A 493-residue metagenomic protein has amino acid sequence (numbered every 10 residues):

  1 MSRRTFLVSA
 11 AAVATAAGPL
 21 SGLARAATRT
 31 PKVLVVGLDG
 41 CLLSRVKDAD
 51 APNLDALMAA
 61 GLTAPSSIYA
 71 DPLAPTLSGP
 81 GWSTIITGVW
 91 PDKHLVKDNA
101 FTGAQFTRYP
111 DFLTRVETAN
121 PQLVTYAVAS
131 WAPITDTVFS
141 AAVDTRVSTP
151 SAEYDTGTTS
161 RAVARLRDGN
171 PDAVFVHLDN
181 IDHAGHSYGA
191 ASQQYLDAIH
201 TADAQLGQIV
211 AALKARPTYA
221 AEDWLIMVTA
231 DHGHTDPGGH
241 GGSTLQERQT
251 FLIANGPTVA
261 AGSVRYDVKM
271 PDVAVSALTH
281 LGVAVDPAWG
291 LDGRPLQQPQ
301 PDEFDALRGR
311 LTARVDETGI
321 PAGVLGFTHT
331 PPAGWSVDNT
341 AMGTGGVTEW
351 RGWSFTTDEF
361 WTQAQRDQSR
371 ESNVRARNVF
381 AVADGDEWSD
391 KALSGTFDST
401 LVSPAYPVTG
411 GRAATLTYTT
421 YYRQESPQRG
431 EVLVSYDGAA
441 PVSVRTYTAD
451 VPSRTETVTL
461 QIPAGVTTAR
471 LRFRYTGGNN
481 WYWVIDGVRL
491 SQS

Functional and structural regions predicted by a protein language model:
T5-R25: N-terminal export signals
L34-V35, N53-L54, T201-G242, L252 (+1 more regions): Metal-dependent active-site segment of extracytoplasmic phospho-/sulfohydrolases and closely related
S44-P80: Short, structured active-site-proximal loop/turn typified by the sulfatase FGly-forming signature C/S-X-P-X-R
P80-G88, D92, G242-A284: Substrate-binding rim/cap in mid-to-C-terminal beta-strand-loop elements of soluble/periplasmic
T135-V147, V163-Q208: Active-site His/acidic residue clusters
D302-S389: Extracellular glycan-recognition surfaces and repeat-rich motifs
K391-T409, T455-T457: Short beta-strands within extracellular/lumenal beta-sheet-rich domains
A440-G465: Extracellular carbohydrate recognition and processing domains and analogous Trp-centered ligand-binding platforms
